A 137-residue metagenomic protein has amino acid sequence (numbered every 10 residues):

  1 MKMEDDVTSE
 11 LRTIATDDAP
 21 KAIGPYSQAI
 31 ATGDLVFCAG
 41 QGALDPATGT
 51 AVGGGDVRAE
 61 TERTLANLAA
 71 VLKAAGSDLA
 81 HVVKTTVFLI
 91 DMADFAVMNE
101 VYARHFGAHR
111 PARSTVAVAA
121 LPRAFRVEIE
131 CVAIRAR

Functional and structural regions predicted by a protein language model:
K2-R137: Short, polar/acidic, helix-capping and beta-turn segments at strand->helix junctions that line the mouths
